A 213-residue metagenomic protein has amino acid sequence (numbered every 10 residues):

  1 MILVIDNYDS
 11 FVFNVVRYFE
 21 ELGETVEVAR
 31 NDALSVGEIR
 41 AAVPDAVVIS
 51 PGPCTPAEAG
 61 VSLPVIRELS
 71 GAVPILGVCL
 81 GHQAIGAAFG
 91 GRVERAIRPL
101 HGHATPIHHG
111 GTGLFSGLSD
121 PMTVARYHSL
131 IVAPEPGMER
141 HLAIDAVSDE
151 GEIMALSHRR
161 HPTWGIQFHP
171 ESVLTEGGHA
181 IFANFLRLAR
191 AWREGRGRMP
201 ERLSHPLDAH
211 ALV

Functional and structural regions predicted by a protein language model:
I2-I5, D9-G77, F89, R190: Flexible gly/pro-rich beta->alpha loop and the following alpha-helix that scaffold active-site loops
I5, G165-E176: Phosphate-binding/catalytic loops
E27-A33, P56, T105-H108, Y127 (+1 more regions): Short gly/ser/thr-rich secondary-structure transition/capping motifs
P44-G117, P121-T123, F182: Cysteine-nucleophile active-site neighborhood
C79, H128, H169: Histidine-centered divalent metal-coordination motifs
A104-P106, I153-A155, G165: Conserved hydrophobic/aromatic beta-strand scaffold that supports enzyme active sites
G113-R160: Catalytic beta-strand/loop cores that center a nucleophilic Ser/Cys/Thr and support acyl-enzyme chemistry
V173-V213: Acyltransferase
